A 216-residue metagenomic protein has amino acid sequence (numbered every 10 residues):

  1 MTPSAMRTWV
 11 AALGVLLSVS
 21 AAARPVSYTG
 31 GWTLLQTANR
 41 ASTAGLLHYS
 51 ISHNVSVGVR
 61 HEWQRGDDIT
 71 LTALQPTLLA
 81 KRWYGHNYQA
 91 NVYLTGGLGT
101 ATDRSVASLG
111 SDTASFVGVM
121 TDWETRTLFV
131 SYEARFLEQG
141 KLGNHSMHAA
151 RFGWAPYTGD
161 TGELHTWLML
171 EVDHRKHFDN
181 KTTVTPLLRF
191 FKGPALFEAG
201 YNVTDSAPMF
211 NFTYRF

Functional and structural regions predicted by a protein language model:
M1-V26: Cleavable N-terminal export/targeting peptides
A23-T185, A195, N202-V203: Outer-membrane pore/translocation modules
P76, F152, L188, S206-F216: Outer-membrane beta-barrel "beta-signal"
